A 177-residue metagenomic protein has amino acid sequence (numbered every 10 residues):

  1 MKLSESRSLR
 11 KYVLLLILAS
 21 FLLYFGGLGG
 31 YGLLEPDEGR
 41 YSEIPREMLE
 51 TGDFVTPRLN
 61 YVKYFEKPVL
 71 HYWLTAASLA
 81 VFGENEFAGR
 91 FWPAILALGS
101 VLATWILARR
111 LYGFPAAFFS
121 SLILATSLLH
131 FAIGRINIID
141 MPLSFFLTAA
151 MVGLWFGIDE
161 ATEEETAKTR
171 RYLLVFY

Functional and structural regions predicted by a protein language model:
K2-Y177: Membrane-integral, polyisoprenol-dependent glycosyltransferases of the GT-C/oligosaccharyltransferase superfamily
